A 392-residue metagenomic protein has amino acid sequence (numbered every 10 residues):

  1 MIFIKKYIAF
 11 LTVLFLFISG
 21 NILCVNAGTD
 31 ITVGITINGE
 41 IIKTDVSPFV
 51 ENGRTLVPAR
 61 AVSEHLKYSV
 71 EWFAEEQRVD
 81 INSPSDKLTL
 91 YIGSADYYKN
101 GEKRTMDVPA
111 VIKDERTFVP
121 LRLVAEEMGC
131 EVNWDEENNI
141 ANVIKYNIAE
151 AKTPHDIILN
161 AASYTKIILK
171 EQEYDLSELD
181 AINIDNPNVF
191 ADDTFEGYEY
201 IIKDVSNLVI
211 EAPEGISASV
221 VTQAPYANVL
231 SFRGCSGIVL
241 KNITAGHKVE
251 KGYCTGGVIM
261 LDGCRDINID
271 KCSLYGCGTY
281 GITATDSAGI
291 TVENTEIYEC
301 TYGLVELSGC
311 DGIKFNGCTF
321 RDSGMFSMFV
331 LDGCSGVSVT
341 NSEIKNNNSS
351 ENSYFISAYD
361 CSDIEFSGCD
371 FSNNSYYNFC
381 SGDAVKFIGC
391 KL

Functional and structural regions predicted by a protein language model:
K5-F10, F15-N147: Primary recognition of N-terminal secretory signal peptides and signal-anchoring hydrophobic helices
G53-R54, E115, T165, S362 (+1 more regions): Surface-exposed loop/turn positions
Q77-R78, Q172-L176, G215: Short active-site-proximal "capping" loops at secondary-structure junctions
Y146-D156, S163-L176, A181: Right-handed parallel beta-helix/beta-solenoid
L159, D175-E211, S219-N242, H247-R265 (+3 more regions): Extracellular beta-strand-rich solenoid/capping regions of secreted or surface-exposed proteins that bind or remodel
K170, N207, E211-I216, S236-H247 (+6 more regions): Right-handed parallel beta-helix
E178-L179, V220-N228, K248-G257, G278-T285 (+4 more regions): Short glycine/acidic-rich loop motifs that flank beta-strands on beta-rich extracellular proteins
